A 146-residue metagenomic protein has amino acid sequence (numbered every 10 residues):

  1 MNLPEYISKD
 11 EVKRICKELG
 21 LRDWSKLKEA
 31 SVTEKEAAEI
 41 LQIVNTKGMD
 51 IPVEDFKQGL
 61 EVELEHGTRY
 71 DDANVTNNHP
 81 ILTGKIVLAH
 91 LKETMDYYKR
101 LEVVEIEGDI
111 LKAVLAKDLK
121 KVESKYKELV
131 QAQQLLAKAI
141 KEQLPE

Functional and structural regions predicted by a protein language model:
M1-G20: Intrinsically disordered, low-structural-confidence terminal and linker regions
I7, K28-V32: Short histidine
L21, V32-Y70, I81-T83, E107 (+1 more regions): Flexible, glycine-rich loop/tail regions that form catalytic "lids" or insertion modules at the edges of active sites
N74-D109: Amphipathic alpha-helical packing elements
L101-E123: Short linear, low-complexity motifs centered on an aromatic residue
V122-A137: Long amphipathic alpha-helices with heptad-repeat character, especially coiled-coil-forming segments used
Q143-E146: Short acidic DE-rich linear segments
